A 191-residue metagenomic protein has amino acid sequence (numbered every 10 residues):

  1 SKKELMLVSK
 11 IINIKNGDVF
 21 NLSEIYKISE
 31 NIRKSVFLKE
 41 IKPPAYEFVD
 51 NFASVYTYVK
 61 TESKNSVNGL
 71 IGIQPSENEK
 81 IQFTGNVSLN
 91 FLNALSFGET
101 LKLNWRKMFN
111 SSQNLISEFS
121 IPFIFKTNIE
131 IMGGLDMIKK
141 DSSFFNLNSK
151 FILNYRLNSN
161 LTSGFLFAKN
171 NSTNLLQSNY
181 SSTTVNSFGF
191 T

Functional and structural regions predicted by a protein language model:
K3-N16: N-terminal periplasmic "start-of-domain" segments of outer-membrane beta-barrel proteins
D18-T191: Gram-negative/organellar outer-membrane beta-barrel architecture
